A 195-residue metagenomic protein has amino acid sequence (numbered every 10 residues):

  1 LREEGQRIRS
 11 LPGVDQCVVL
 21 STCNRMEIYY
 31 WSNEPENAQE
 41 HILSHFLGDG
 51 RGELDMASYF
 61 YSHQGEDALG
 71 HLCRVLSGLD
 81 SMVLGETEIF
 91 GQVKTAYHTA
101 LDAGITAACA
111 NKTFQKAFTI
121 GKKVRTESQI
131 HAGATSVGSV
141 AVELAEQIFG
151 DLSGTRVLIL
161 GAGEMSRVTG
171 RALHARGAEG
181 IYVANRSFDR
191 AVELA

Functional and structural regions predicted by a protein language model:
L1, M26-Y29, G85, I120 (+4 more regions): Long, contiguous hydrophobic alpha-helical segments, chiefly transmembrane helices and signal peptides
L1-S81: A glycine-rich (often HGG/GG-containing) alpha/beta subdomain
Q6, S44, G70, G91 (+7 more regions): Solvent-exposed alpha-helical segments within well-ordered globular domains of core cellular machineries
F46-G48, M56, A110-N111, R186-F188: Short, surface-exposed, polar/charged, turn-prone segments marking secondary-structure boundaries
L54-S153: Glycine/serine-rich phosphate-binding loop and adjoining beta1-alpha1 elements at the start of nucleotide-handling
V142, E146-A195: Glycine-rich phosphate/diphosphate-binding loop of Rossmann-like nucleotide-binding domains
